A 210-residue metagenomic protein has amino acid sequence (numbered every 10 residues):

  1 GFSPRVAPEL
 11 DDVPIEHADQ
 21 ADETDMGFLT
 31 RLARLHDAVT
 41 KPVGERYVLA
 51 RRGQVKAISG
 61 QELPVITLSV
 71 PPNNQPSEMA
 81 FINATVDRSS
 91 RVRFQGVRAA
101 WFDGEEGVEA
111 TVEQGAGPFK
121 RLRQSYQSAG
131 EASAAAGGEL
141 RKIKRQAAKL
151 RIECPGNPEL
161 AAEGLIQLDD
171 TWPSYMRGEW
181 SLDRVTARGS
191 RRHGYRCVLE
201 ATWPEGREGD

Functional and structural regions predicted by a protein language model:
S3-E78: Short beta-strand-centered interaction patches in the first periplasmic/extracellular domains of large envelope
N74-D210: An acidic/polar, Gly/Ser/Thr-rich interaction patch typically located in mid-to-C-terminal regions of proteins
